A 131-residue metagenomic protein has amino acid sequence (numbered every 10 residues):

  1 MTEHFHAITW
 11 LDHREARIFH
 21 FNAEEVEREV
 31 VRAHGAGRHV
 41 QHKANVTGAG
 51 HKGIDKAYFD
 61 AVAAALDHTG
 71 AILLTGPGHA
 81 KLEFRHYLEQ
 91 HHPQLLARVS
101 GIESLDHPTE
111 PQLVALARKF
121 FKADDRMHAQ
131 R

Functional and structural regions predicted by a protein language model:
M1-R131: Terminal alpha-helical anchor/extension segments at protein ends
